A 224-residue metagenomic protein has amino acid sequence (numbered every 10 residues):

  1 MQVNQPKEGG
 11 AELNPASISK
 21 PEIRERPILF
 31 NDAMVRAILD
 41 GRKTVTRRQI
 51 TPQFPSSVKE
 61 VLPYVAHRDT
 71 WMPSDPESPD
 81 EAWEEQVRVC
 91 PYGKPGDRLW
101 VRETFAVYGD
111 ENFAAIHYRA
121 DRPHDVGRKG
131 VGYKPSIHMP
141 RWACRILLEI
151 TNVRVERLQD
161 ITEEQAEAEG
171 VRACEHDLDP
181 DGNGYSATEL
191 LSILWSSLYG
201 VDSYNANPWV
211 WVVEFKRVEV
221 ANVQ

Functional and structural regions predicted by a protein language model:
M1-Q224: Secondary-structure transition motif
